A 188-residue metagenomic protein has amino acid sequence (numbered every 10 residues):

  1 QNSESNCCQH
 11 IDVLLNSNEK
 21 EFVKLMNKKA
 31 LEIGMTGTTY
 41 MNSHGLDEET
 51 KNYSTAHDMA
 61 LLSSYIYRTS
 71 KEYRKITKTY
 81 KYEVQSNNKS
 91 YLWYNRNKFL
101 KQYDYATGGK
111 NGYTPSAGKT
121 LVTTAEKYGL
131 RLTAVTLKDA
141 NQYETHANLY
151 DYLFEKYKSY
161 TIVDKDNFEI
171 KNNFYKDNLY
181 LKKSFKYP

Functional and structural regions predicted by a protein language model:
Q1-S3: Short helix- or helix-capping micro-motifs that position conserved polar/aromatic residues at function-defining sites
N6-S17, Y94-Q102: Short charge-dense sequence patches
C8, D12-S64, R68: Mid-domain, small-residue-enriched loop/turn segments at the edges of structured enzyme/sensor domains
M35, T39, T50-P188: Domain-terminus/edge residues, biased toward the C-terminal soluble/receptor-binding domains of extracytoplasmic
